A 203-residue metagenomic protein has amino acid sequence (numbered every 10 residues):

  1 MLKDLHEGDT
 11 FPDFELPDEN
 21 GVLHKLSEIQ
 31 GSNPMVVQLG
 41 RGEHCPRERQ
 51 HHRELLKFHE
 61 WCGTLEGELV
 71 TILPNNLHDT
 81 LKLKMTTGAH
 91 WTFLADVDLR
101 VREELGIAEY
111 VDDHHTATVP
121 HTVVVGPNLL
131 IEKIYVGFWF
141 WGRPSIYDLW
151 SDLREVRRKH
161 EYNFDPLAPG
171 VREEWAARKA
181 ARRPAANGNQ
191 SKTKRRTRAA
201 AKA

Functional and structural regions predicted by a protein language model:
M1-A203: Chalcogenol-based redox active-site neighborhoods
